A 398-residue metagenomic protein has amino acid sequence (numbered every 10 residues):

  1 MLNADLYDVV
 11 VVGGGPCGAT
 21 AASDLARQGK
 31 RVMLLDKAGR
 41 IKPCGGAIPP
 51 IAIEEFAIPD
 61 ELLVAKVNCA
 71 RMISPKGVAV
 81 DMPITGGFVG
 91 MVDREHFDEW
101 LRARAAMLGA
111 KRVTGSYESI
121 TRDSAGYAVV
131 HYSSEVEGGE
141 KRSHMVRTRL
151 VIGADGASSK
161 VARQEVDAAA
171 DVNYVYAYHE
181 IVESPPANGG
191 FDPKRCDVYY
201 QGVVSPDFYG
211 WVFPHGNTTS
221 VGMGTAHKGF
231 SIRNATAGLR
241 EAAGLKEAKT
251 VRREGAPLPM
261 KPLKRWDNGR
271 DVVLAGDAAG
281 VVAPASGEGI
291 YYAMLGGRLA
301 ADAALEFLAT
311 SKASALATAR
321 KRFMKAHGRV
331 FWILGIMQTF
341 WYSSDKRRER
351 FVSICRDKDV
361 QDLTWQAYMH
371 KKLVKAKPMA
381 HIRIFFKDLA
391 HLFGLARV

Functional and structural regions predicted by a protein language model:
L2-G15: Beta1/beta-strand and adjacent pyrophosphate-binding region of the FAD-binding site in flavoprotein oxidoreductases
V10, S23-C44: Glycine-rich FAD pyrophosphate-binding loop
G18-A19: N-terminal Rossmann-fold NAD(P) dinucleotide-binding loop
I51-R102: A conserved beta-strand/loop capping segment in the N-terminal third of enzymes that catalyze redox or closely related
A57-A70, T114, A169-Y174, L316: A short alpha-helix-loop-beta-strand transition element characteristic of N-terminal alpha/beta dinucleotide-binding
R104-A248: Predominantly flavin-linked oxidoreductase catalytic cores and closely associated redox partners
S119, H227-A304, A309: FAD/FMN-dependent oxidoreductases across multiple families
L305-V398: C-terminal helical "tail/cap" subdomain of flavin- and related membrane-associated enzymes
